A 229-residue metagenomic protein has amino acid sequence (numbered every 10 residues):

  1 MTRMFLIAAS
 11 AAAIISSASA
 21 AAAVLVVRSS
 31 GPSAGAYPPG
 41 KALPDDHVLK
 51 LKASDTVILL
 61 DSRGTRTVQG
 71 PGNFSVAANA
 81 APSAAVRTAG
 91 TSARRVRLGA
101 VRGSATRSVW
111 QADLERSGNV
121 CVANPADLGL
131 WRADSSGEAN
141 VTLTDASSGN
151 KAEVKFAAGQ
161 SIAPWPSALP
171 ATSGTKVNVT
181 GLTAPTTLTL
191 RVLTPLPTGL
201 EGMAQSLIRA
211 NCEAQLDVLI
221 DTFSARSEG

Functional and structural regions predicted by a protein language model:
I15-S19: N-terminal signal peptide c-region/cleavage motif recognized by signal peptidases
A23-A42, V48, S62-S136, T144-A146: Flexible, surface-exposed loop/linker segments and immediately adjacent secondary-structure boundaries
S62-T67, A184-L196, M203: Edge beta-strands of extracellular beta-sandwich domains
A78-N79, D113-S117, T194-L219: Low-complexity, Pro/Ser/Thr- and charge-rich linker/hinge segments at domain boundaries
R87-A100, G202-G229: Compositionally biased low-complexity segments at domain edges in trafficked proteins and select soluble regulators
S135-V154, V179-G181: Extended low-complexity, serine/threonine- and proline-enriched intrinsically disordered segments
E153, A157-P170: Exposed aromatic-hydrophobic patches
W165-K176, L182-A184: Surface-exposed, short loops/turns at beta-strand junctions within beta-sandwich domains
